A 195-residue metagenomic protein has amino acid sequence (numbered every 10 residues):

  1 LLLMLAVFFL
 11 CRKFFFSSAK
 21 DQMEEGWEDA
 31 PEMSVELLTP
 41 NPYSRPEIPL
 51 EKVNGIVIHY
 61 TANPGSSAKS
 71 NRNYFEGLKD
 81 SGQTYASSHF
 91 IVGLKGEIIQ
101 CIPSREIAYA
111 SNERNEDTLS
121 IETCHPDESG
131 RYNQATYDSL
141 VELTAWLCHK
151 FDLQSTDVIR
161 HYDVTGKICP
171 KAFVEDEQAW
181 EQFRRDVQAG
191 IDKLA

Functional and structural regions predicted by a protein language model:
L1-N112: N-terminal catalytic cores of peptidoglycan-degrading enzymes
L10-S34, P126-A195: Basic/polar, cationic surfaces and motifs that engage anionic cell-wall and phosphate/carboxylate ligands
E51, Q83, R114, S129-Y137: Solvent-exposed, acidic/flexible segments
V57, S120-E122, I159: Soluble periplasmic/extracytoplasmic beta-strand elements of cell-envelope proteins
T61-A62, R114, L119-E128: Cell-envelope and extracellular/periplasmic
F75-S81, Y109-S111, T118-I121, D138-E142 (+1 more regions): Short, low-complexity, polar/charged sequence segments that are solvent-exposed and flexible
S87-V92, L119-H125, C148: Catalytic nucleophile-His microenvironment captured as a short glycine-rich beta-strand/loop that brackets
